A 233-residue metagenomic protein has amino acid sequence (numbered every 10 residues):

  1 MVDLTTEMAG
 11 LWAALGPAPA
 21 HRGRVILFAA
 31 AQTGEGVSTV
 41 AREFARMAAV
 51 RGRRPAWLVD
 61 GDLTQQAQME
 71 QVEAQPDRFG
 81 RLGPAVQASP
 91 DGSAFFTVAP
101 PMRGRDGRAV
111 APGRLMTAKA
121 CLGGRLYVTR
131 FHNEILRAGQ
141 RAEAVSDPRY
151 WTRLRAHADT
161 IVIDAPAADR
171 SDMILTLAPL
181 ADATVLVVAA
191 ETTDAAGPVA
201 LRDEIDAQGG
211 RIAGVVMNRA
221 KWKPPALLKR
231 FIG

Functional and structural regions predicted by a protein language model:
M1-D3: Charged, amphipathic alpha-helical linker segments immediately N-terminal to NTP-binding catalytic cores
A9, A13, P17-A20, V25 (+2 more regions): P-loop/Walker-type NTP enzyme "switch/lid" segment
V37: Conserved lysine of the Walker
V40: Hydrophobic positions on the alpha1 helix immediately C-terminal to the Walker A/P-loop
E43, L136-G233: Conserved catalytic-core segment of NTP-binding enzymes
A48: Aromatic pocket-lining residues of Rossmann-like dinucleotide-binding sites
R53-R54, G210: Short phosphate-binding/catalytic loops that engage adenosine nucleotides
